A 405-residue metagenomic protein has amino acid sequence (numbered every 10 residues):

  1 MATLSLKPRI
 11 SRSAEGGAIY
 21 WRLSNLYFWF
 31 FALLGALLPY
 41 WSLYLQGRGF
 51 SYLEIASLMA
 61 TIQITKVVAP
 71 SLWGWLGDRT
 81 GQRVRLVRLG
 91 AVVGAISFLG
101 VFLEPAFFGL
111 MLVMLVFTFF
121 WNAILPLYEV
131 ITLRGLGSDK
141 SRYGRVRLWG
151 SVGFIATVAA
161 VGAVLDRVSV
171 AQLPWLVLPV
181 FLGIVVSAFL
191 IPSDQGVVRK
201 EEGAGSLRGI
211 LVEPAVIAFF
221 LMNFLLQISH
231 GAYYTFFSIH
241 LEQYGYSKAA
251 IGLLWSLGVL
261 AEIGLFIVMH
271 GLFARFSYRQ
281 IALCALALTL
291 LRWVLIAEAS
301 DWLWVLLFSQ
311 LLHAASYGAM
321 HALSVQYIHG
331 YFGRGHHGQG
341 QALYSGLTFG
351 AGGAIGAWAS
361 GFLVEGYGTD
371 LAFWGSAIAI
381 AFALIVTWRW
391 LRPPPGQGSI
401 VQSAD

Functional and structural regions predicted by a protein language model:
A2-G17, I191-L225: Juxtamembrane intracellular "pre-TM" segments in multi-pass secondary transporters
A14-Q63, V216-L254, H321: Helix-loop boundary and gating motifs at the non-cytosolic
L45-Q46, L76-G77, L148, A163-V168 (+3 more regions): Interfacial helix-cap and linker-helix signal at transmembrane-aqueous boundaries of multi-pass secondary transporters
V68-Q82, L165-D166, L265-Y278, V364-E365: Helix-to-loop junctions at the C-terminal end of transmembrane segments in multipass secondary transporters
R85-L99, Q280-L295: Structural signature of the two symmetry-related core transmembrane helices
F102-M114, A297-S309: Helix-loop junctions at membrane interfaces in 12-TM secondary transporters
L115-W149: Cytoplasmic helix-loop-helix junction between adjacent transmembrane helices in 12-TM secondary transporters
A163-V180, G361-I380: A membrane-interface helix-boundary motif in multi-pass transporters
